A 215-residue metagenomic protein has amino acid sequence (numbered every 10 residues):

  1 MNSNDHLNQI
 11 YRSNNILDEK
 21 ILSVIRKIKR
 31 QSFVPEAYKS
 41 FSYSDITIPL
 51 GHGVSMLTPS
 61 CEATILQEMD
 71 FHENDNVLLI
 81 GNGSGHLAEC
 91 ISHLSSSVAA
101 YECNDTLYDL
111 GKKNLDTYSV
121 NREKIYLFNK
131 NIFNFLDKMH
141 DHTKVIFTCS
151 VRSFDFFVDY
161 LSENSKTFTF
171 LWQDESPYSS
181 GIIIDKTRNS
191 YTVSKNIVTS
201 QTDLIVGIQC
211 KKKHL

Functional and structural regions predicted by a protein language model:
M1-C90, L94, L107-Y118, N189 (+1 more regions): Class I SAM-dependent transferase core
F71-V193: Conserved nucleotide-cofactor-binding alpha/beta core module
P177-D185, N189-K195, S200-L215: S-adenosylmethionine
